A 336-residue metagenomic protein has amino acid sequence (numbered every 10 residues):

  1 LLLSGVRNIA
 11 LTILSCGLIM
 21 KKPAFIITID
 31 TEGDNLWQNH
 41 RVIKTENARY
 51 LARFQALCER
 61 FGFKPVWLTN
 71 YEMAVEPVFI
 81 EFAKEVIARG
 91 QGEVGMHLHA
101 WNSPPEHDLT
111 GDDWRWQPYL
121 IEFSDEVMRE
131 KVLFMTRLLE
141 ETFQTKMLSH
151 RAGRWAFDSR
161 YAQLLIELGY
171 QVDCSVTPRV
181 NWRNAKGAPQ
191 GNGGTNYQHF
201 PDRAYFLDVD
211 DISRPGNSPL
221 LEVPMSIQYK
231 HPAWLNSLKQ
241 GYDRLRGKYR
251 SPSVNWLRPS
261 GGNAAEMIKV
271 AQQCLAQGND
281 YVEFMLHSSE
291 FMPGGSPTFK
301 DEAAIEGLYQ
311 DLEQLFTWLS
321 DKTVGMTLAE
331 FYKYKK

Functional and structural regions predicted by a protein language model:
M20-P23, P77-G92, A204-S218, M267-D280: Short amphipathic alpha-helices and their capping/turn segments at secondary-structure boundaries
M20-R89, L319-S320: Active-site beta->alpha N-cap acidic-glycine motif
F25-I29, P65-W67, V94-H97, L148-H150 (+3 more regions): Hydrophobic faces of well-ordered beta-strands that scaffold small-molecule active sites in alpha/beta enzyme cores
W37-T45, V66-E72, W116-V127, M147-A152 (+2 more regions): The substrate-binding groove and active-site-proximal loops of carbohydrate-active enzymes, especially glycoside
Y71-A156, Y229, S288-S289: Metal-dependent polysaccharide deacetylase catalytic core of the NodB/CE4 family, i.e., the active-site-bearing domain
A152-L275: Active-site-adjacent pocket scaffolds in enzyme catalytic domains
R244-K336: C-terminal domain-boundary segment and adjacent tail
